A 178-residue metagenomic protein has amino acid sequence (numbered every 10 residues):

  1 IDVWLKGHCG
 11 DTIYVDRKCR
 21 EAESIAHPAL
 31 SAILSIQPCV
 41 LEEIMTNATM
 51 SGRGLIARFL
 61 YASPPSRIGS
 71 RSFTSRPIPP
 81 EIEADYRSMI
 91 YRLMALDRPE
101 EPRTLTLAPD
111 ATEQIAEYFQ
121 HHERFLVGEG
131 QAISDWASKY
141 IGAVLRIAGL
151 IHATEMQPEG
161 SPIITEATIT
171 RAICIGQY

Functional and structural regions predicted by a protein language model:
I1-Y178: Phosphate-handling catalytic cores of nucleic-acid transaction enzymes
